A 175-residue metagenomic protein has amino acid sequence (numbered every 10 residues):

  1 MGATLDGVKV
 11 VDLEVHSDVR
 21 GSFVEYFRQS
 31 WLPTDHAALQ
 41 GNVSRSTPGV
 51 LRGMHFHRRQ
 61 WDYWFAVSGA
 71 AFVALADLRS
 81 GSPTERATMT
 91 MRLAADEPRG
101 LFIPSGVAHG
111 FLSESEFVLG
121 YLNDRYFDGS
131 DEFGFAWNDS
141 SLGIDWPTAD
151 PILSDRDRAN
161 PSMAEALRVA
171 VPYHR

Functional and structural regions predicted by a protein language model:
M1-R99, F117, Y121-R175: Non-catalytic, conserved peripheral segments adjacent to functional cores
L101, H109-E114: Short beta-strand His + acidic residue motifs that chelate non-heme Fe in jelly-roll/DSBH and cupin folds
